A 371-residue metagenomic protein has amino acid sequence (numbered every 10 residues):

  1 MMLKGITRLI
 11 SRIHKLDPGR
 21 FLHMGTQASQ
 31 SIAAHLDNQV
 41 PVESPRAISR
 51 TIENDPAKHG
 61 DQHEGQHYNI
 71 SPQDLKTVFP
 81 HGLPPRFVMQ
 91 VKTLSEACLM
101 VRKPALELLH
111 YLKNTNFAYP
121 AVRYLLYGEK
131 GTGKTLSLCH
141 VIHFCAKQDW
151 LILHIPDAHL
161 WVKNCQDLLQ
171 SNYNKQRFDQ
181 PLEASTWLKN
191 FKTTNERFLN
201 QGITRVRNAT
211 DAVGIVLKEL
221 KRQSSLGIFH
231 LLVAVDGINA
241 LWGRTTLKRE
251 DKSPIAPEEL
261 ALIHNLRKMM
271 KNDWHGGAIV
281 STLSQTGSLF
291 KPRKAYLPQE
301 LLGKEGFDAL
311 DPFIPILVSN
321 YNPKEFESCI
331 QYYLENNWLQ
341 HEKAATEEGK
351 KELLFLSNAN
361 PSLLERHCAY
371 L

Functional and structural regions predicted by a protein language model:
M2-A121, R267-K271, Y370: A short, basic N-terminal segment
G82, P156-A158, V233-T246, T282-T286: Short loop/turn segments at strand-loop or loop-helix junctions that form parts of catalytic or ligand-binding pockets
F117-S225: P-loop NTPase nucleotide-binding core
R123-L125, H230-L232, A278: Residue-level preference for the first positions of well-ordered beta-strands
C165-Y173, T245-P257, L289-L297: Short, flexible/disordered intra-domain loops and linkers
F178-L247, S253-H275, A344-L353: Mid-core helix/loop region of P-loop NTP-binding domains shared across ATPases and GTPases
G214, K218, R222-L232, A240 (+2 more regions): C-terminal alpha-helical "lid" subdomain
P254-E258, M270-D273, Q285-A295, E300-G306 (+1 more regions): Conserved AAA+ ATPase "SRH/arginine-finger" region at the nucleotide-binding site
